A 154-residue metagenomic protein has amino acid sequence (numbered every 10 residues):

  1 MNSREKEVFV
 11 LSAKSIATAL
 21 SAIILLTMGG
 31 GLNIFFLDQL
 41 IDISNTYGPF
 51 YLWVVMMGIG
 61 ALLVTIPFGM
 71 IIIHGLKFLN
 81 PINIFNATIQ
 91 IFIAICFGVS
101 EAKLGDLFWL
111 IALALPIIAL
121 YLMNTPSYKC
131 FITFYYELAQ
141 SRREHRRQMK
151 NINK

Functional and structural regions predicted by a protein language model:
M1-L32: Cytosolic juxtamembrane helix and N-cap/initiation of the first transmembrane helix
I23-I59: Hydrophobic transmembrane helix segments
I24-G31, T65-I66, A112-M123: Hydrophobic core of alpha-helical transmembrane segments in multi-pass integral membrane proteins
L26-G31, T88-C96: Aromatic-anchored segments of alpha-helical transmembrane domains
L52-I59, F78-F85, L107-L110: Alpha-helical transmembrane segments of integral membrane proteins
P67-F92: Loop-to-transmembrane helix junctions at the membrane interface
L79, F92-I111: Membrane-helix boundary connector in multi-pass membrane proteins
K129-K154: Short, highly charged, low-complexity non-transmembrane loops/tails of multi-pass membrane proteins
